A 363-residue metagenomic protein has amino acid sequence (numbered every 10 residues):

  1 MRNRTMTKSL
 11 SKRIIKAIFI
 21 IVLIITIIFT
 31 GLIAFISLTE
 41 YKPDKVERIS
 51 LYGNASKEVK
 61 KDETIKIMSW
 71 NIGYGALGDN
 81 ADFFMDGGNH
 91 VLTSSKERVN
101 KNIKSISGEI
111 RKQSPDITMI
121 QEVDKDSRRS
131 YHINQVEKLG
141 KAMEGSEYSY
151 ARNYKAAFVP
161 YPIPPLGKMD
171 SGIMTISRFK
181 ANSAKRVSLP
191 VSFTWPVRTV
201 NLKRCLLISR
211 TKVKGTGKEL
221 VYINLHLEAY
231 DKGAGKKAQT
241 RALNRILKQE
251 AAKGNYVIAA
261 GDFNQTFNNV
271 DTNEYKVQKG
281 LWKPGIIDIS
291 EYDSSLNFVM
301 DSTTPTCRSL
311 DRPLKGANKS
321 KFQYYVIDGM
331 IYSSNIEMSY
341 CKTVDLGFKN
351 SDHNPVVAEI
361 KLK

Functional and structural regions predicted by a protein language model:
R2-D170, K363: N-terminal, active-site-proximal structural segment of metallo-dependent hydrolase catalytic domains
V46, A157-L220, N224: A well-ordered secondary-structure block
K66-I72, N102-H132, I176, S209-T211 (+4 more regions): Active-site beta-strand/loop signature of hydrolases that rely on acidic residues for catalysis
Y74-G75, D124-S127, N153-A157, A181-N182 (+3 more regions): Solvent-exposed loop/turn segments at secondary-structure junctions within structured extracellular/periplasmic domains
N89-S95, V123-K125, P190-R198, L225-A234: Surface-exposed cleft-lining segments at the edges of enzyme active sites
K141-E144, K168-A184, T211-K212, N318-E337 (+1 more regions): Conserved beta strand-loop-helix elements of the APE1-like EEP
I163, P196-R198, G316-K321, D345-K349: Short proline/glycine-enriched turn/loop segments at secondary-structure junctions
V221, D231-S334: Metal-dependent phosphoesterases centered on the DNase I-like endonuclease/exonuclease/phosphatase
